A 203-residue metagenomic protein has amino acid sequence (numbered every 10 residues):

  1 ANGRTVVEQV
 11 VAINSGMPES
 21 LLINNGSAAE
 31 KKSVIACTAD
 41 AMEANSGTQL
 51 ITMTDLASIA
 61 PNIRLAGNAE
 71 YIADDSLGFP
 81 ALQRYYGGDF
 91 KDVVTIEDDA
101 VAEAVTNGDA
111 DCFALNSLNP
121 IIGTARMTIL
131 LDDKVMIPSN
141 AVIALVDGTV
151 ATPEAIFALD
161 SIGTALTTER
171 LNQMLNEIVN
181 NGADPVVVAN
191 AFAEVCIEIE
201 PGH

Functional and structural regions predicted by a protein language model:
A1, A60-I63, A100-L118: Alpha-to-beta junction loops
N2-N24, N107-D109, I121-K134: Ligand-binding "clamshell"
N14-C37, E154, A158, A165 (+1 more regions): C-terminal basic regulatory modules in eukaryotic proteins
S27-A102, E169, G182-V187: Bilobed "Venus flytrap"/periplasmic-binding protein-like clamshell domains and structurally analogous long
E30-N45, S139-A158: A bilobed periplasmic-binding-protein/Venus flytrap-type ligand-binding module shared by bacterial periplasmic
A39-A41, E70, S117-P120, D132-V135 (+1 more regions): Solvent-exposed coil/turn segments that connect beta secondary-structure elements in extracytoplasmic/periplasmic
D74-L77, Q83-Y86, E154-H203: An extracytoplasmic/periplasmic, membrane-proximal ligand-sensing/linker region
P138-A144, T168-Q173: Acidic/histidine-rich, surface-exposed loop or edge segments in extracytoplasmic proteins
